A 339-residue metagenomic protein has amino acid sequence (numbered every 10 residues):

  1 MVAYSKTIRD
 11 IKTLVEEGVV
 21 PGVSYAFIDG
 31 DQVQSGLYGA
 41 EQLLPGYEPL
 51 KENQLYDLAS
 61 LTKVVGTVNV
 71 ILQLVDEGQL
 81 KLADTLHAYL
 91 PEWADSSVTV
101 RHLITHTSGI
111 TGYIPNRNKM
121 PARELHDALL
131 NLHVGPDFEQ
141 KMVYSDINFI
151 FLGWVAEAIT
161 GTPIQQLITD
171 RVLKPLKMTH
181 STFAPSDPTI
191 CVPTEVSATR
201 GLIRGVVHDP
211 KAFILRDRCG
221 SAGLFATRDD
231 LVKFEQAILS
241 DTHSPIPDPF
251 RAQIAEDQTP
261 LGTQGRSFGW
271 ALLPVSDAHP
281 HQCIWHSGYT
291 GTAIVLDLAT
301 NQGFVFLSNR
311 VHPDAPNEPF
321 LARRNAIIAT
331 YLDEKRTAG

Functional and structural regions predicted by a protein language model:
Y4-K12: Short amphipathic alpha-helical segments
I11, Y25, D31, Q54-L82 (+3 more regions): Active-site SXXK
I11-P49, T105, R117-P121, G269-L272 (+2 more regions): A short, well-structured edge-of-sheet supersecondary motif
K12-V15, L55, F138, E256 (+2 more regions): Short, P/G- and charge-enriched loop/turn segments at secondary-structure junctions
Q42-D146, A315: Active-site-proximal loop and beta-strand segments within enzyme catalytic domains
S96-Q282: Short, surface-exposed loop or secondary-structure junction motifs that flank catalytic or metal-binding residues
A255, D314-G339: Short, gly/Ser/Thr-rich active-site loops of penicillin-recognizing serine hydrolases
N301-D314: Short, well-ordered beta-strand elements
